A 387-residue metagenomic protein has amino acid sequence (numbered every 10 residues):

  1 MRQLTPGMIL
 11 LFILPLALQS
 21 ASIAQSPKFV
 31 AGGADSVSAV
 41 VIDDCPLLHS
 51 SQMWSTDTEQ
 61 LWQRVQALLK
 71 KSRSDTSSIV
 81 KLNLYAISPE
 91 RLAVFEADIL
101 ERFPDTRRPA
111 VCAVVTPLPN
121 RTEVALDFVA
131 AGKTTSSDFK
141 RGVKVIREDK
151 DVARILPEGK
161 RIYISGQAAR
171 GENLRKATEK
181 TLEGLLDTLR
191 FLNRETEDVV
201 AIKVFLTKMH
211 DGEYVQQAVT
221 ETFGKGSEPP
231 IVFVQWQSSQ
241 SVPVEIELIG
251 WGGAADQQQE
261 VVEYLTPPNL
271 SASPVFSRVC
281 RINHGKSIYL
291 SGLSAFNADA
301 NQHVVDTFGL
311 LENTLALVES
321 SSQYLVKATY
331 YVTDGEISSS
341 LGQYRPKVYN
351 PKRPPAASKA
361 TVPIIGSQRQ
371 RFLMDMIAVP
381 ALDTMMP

Functional and structural regions predicted by a protein language model:
M1-M8: Positively charged n-region of N-terminal signal peptides that target proteins for export
M8-Q19: Bacterial N-terminal signal peptides
A21-A201, F205-V326, V332-P387: N-terminal presequence-like segments and the immediate start of the first folded domain
